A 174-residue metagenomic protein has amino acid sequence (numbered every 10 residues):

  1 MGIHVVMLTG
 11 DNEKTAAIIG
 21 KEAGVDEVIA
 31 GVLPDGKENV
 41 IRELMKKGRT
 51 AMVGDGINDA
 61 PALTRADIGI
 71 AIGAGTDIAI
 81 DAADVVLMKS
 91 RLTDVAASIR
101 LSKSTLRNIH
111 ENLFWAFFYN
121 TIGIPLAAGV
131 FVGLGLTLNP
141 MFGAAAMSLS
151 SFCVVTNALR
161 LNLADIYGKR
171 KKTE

Functional and structural regions predicted by a protein language model:
M1-E111: Conserved ATP-binding TGD loop and adjacent catalytic N/P-domain core of P-type ATPases
P34, L44, R91-F131, M141 (+1 more regions): Soluble-to-membrane junctions at the N-terminal ends of transmembrane alpha-helices in multi-pass ion-transporting
G56, D81, F117, M147-S148 (+1 more regions): Hydrophobic transmembrane-helix microenvironments that flank and shape a buried ionizable site
N58, G123, C153: Short active-site segment of divalent metal-dependent hydrolases/proteases that encodes the spacing between
A62, L126-A127, A146, N157: Active-site-flanking alpha-helical
G133-L149: Membrane-water interface of transmembrane alpha-helices in multipass transporters/channels
M147, S151-K171: Membrane-helix cytosolic exit motif
